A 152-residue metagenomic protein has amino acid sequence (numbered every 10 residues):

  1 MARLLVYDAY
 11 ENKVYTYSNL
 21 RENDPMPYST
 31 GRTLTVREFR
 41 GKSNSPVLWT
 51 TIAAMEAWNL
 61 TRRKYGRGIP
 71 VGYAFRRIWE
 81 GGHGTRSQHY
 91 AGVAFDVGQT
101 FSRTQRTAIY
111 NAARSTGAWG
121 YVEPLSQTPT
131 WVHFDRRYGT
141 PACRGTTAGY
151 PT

Functional and structural regions predicted by a protein language model:
M1-L60, Y138-P141, Y150-T152: Extracytoplasmic cell-surface/polysaccharide-interacting catalytic and binding patches
L5-Y7, T85-V93, Q99-T152: Catalytic cores and adjacent binding grooves of peptidoglycan-active enzymes
K42-S43, Y65-G72, T104-A108: N-terminal start-of-chain detector that recognizes signal peptides and the immediate post-cleavage beginning
I52-G84: Extended, low-complexity, intrinsically disordered C-terminal regulatory tails of eukaryotic serine/threonine kinases
